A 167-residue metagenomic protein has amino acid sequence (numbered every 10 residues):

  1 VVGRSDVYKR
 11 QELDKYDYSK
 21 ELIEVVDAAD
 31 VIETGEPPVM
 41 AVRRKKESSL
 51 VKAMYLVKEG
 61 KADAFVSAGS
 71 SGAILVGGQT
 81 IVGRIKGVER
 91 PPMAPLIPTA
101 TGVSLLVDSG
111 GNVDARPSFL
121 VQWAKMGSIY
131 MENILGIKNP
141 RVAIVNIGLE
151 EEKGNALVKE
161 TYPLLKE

Functional and structural regions predicted by a protein language model:
V1-G3, V7-Y8: Short, small-residue-biased leader/transition segments that mark boundaries at the very start of proteins
R10-E33, V88-P91, P95-T99: N-terminal short beta-loop-beta anion/metal-coordinating cradle
Y18-A62: Phosphate/nucleotide-donor binding subsite
D30-V31, S70-A73, E150: Short glycine-rich anion-binding loops that position phosphate/pyrophosphate groups of nucleotides and phosphorylated
L50, K58-Q79: Glycine/serine-rich anion-binding loops at beta->alpha junctions that coordinate negatively charged ligand groups
V76-G110, E167: Short, acidic/small-residue loops that bind anionic groups at enzyme active sites
V113-E167: Glycine-rich phosphate/diphosphate-binding loop of Rossmann-like nucleotide-binding domains
